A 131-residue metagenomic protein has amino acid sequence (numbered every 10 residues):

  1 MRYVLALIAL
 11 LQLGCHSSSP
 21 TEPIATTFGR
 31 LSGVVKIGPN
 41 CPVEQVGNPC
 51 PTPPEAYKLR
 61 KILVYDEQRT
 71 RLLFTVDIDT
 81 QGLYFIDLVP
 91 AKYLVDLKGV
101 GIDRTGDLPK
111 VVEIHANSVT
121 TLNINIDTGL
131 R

Functional and structural regions predicted by a protein language model:
Q12-G14: C-terminal motif of bacterial Sec signal peptides marking the signal peptidase cleavage site
H16-S19: Bacterial signal peptide processing site
P23-F28, N123-R131: Conserved "repeat-terminator" motif of extracellular CCP/Sushi domains
G29-I37, Q45-V46: A short, amphipathic beta-strand motif
T52-T75: Short amphipathic beta-strand segments in non-cytosolic proteins
D79-D87: Short, surface-exposed beta-strand/beta-hairpin micro-motifs centered on an aromatic residue
A91-I102: A short, solvent-exposed beta-strand micro-motif common in secreted/extracellular proteins
V100-G129: Structured interaction patches on ligand/partner-binding surfaces of diverse proteins
